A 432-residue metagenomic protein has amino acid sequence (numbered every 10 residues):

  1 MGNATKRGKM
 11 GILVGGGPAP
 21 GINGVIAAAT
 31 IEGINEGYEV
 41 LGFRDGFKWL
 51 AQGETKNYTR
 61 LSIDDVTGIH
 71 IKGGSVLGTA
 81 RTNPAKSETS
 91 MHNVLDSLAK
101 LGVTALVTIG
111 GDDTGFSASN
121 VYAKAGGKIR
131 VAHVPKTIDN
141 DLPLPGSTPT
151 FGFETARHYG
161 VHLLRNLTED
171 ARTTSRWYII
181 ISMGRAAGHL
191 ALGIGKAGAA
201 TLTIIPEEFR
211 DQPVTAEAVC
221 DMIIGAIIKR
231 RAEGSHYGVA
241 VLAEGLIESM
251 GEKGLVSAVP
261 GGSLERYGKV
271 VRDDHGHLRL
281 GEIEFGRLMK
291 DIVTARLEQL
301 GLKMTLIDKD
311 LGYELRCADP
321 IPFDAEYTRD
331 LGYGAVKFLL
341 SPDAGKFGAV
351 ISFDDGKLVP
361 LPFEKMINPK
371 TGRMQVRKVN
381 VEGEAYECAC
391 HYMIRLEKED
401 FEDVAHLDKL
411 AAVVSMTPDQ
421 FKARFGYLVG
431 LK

Functional and structural regions predicted by a protein language model:
M1-N3, L50-T104, T114, I138 (+1 more regions): Glycine-rich oxoanion-binding loops at beta->alpha junctions
G2-E54: N-terminal phosphate-binding or glycine-rich loops at protein starts, especially the Walker A/P-loop of NTPases
K9-G17, I22, V103-D113, I179-I180: A short, small-residue-rich loop immediately preceding and capping a beta-strand
G15-G17, Y38, F43-K48, R81-T82 (+6 more regions): Short, ordered loop/turn segments at secondary-structure junctions
A19-A29, L50-A51, E88-H92, I109-S119 (+3 more regions): Short glycine/serine/threonine-rich phosphate/pyrophosphate-binding segments that cradle anionic phosphate groups
S97, A105-G110, F116-N120, K124-A132 (+2 more regions): Accessory alpha-helical/coil subdomains and C-terminal extensions that flank or cap enzyme catalytic cores
L255-S263, G268-K432: C-terminal non-catalytic interaction/assembly regions of soluble proteins
